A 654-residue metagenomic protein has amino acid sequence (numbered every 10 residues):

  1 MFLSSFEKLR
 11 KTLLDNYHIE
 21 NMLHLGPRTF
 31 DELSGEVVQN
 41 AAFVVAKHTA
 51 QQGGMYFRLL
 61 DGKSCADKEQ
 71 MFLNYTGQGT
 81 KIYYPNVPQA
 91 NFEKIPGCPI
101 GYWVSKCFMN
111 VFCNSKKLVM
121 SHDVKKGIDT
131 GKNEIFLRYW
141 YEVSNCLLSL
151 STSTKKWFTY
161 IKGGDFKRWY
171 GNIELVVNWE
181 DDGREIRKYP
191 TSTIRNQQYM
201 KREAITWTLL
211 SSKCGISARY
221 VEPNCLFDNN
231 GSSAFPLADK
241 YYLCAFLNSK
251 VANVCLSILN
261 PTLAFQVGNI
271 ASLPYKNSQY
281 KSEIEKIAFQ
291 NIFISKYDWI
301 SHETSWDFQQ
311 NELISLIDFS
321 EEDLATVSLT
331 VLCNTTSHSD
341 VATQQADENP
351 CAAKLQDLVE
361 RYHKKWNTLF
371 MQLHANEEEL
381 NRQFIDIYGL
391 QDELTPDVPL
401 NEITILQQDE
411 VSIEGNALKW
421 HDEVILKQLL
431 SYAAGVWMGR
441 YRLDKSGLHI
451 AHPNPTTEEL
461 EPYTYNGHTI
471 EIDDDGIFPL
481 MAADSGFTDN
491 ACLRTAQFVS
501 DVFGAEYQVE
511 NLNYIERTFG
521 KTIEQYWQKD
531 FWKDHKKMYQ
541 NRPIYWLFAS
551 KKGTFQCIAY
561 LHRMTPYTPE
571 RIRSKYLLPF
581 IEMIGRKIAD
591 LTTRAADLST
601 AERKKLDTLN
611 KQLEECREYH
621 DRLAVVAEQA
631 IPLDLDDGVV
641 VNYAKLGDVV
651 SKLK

Functional and structural regions predicted by a protein language model:
M1-L150, N172, I186-S192, R202 (+6 more regions): Signature of N6-adenine DNA methyltransferases within the class I
S5, L14, G35, Y199 (+13 more regions): Secondary-structure capping and boundary motifs in well-ordered enzyme cores
L25-T29, N133-Y160, F166-P223, W366 (+2 more regions): Flexible, glycine/threonine-enriched loop-and-boundary segments that flank and lead into catalytic domains of large
L118-I135, S151-S153, N172-V176, S257-L263 (+3 more regions): Short coil/turn segments at secondary-structure boundaries
N269-A325, N349-F384, L577, I581 (+1 more regions): Extended amphipathic alpha-helical segments enriched in small hydrophobics
E303, E312, D318, M371-A375 (+2 more regions): Terminal accessory regions of large proteins
D340-V341, E348-P350: Short, low-complexity intrinsically disordered segments enriched in A/P/G/S/L with frequent Arg, especially at protein
